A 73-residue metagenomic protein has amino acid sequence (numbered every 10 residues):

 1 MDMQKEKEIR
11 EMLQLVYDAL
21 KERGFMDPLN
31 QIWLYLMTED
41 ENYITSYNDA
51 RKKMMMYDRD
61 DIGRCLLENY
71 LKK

Functional and structural regions predicted by a protein language model:
M1-K73: Intrinsically disordered, low-complexity, basic-enriched segments
